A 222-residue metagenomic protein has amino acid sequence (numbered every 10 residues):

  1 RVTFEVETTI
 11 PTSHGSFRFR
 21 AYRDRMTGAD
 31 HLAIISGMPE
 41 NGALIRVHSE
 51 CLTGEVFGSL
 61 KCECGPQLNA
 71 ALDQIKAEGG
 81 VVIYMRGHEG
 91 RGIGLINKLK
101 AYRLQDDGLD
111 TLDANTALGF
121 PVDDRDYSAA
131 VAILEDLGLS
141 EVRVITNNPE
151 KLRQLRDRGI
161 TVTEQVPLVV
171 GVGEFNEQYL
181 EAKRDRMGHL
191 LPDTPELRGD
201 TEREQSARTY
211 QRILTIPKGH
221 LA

Functional and structural regions predicted by a protein language model:
R1-A222: Catalytic domains of riboflavin
